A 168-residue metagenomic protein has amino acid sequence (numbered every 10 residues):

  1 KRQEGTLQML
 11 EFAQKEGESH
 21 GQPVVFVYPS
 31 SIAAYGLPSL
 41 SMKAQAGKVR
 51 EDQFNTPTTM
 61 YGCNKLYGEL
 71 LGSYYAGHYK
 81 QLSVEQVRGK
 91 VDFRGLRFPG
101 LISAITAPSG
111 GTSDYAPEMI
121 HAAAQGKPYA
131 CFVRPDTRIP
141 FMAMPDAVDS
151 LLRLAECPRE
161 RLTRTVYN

Functional and structural regions predicted by a protein language model:
K1-E4: NAD(P)H-binding glycine-rich loop region in Rossmannoid oxidoreductase-like domains and their noncatalytic homologs
T6, L10-A13, G72, A116 (+1 more regions): Short-chain dehydrogenase/reductase
L7-M60: Conserved Rossmann-fold NAD(P)-dependent oxidoreductase catalytic core, especially the SDR/UDP-sugar
E11, K15, L37-L40, T56-R94 (+1 more regions): Active-site Tyr-X1-5-Lys
V25-S30, R94-G100, P140, N168: Structural signature of the Rossmann-like NAD(P)-dependent dehydrogenase/reductase core
A46-E51, K80-S83, K90, L101 (+1 more regions): A short C-terminal helix-loop "cap" of Rossmann-like NAD(P)-dependent dehydrogenase/epimerase domains
T58, G62, P99-S113, V133-P145: Glycine-rich "substrate-gating" loop/helix at the edge of Rossmann-like oxidoreductase active sites
A116-A130, R138-Y167: Alpha-helical substrate-binding/gating segment
